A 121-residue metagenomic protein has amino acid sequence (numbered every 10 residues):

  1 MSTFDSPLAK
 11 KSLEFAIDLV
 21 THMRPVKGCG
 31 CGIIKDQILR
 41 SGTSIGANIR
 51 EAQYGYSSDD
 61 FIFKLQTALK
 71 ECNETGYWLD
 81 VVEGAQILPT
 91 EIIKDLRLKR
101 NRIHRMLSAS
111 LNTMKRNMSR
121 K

Functional and structural regions predicted by a protein language model:
M1-A47, E51, G55-K121: Short, C-terminally biased terminal segments at protein or domain edges
